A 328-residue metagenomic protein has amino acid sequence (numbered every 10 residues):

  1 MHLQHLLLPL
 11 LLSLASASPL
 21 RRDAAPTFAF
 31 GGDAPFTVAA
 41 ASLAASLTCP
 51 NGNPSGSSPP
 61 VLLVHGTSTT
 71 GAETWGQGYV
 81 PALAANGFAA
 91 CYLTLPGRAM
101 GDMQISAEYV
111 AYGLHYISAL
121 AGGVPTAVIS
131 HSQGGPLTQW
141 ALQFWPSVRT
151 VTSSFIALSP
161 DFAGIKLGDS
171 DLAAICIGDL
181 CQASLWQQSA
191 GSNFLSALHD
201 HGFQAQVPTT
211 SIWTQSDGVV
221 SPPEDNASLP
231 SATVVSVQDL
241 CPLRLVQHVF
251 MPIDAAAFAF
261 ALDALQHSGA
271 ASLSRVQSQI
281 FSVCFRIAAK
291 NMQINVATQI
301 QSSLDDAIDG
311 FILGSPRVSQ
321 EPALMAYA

Functional and structural regions predicted by a protein language model:
H2-V64, S68-T70, Q279-C284, N295-A328: Flexible, membrane-associating and regulatory peripheral segments of lipid-active enzymes
A25-V38, P50-T126, L180, D306 (+2 more regions): Active-site catalytic motif of lipid deacylating hydrolases and related acyltransferases
V64-T67, F88, L93-R98, S130-Q133 (+4 more regions): Active-site-proximal beta-strand/loop segments in catalytic clefts of secreted hydrolases
H65, A107-H199, F203: Serine-dependent carboxylesterase/thioesterase catalytic core of lipase-like alpha/beta-hydrolase/SGNH enzymes
A72-G76, A99-A107, H131, G135 (+2 more regions): Solvent-exposed, acidic/flexible segments
W75, G164-D171, S221-D225, V246-Q247: Short aromatic-enriched loop/helix-cap "lid" or pocket-rim segments at secondary-structure transitions that line
L95-G97, G101, G123-V128, G168 (+1 more regions): Surface-exposed patches in mature extracellular/periplasmic domains of secreted proteins
A205-A328: C-terminal catalytic-base region of ester-bond hydrolases, centering on the histidine of the charge-relay
